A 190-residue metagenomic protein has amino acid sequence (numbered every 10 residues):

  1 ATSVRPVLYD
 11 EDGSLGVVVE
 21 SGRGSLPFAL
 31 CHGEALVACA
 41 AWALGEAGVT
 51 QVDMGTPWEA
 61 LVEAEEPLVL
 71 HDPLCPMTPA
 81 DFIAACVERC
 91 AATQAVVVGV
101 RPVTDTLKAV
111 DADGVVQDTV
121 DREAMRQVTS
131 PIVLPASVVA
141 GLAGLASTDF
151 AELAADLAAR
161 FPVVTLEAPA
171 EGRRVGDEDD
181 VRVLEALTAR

Functional and structural regions predicted by a protein language model:
A1-T56: N-terminal glycine-rich phosphate-binding loop and ensuing alpha1 helix
A1-V4, L26, L61-V62, A146 (+2 more regions): N-terminal membrane-targeting/anchoring modules of bacterial envelope and secretion proteins
V7-G13, L61-A64, C90-T93, A158-R160 (+1 more regions): Flexible, charged surface loops at secondary-structure boundaries
V37, H71-D72, P102, P135 (+1 more regions): Residue-level signal for inorganic ion chemistry
G45-V69, P76, F82-E88: Short phosphate-binding loop-to-helix
L74, A170-R173: Glycine-rich "substrate-gating" loop/helix at the edge of Rossmann-like oxidoreductase active sites
M77-A168: Conserved core of the sugar-phosphate nucleotidyltransferase
V175-R190: Hydrophobic helical membrane-anchoring modules
